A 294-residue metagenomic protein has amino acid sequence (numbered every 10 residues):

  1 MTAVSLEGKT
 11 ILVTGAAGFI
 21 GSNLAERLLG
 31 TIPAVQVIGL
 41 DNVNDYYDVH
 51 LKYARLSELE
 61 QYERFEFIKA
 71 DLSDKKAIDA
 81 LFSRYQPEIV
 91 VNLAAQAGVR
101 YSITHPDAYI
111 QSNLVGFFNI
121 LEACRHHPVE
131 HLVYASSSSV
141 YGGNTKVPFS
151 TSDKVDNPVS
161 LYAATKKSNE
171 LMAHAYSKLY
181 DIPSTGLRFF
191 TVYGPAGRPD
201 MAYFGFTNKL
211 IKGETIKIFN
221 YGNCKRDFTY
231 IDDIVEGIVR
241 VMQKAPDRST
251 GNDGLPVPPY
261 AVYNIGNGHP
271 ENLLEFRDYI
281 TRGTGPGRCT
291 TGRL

Functional and structural regions predicted by a protein language model:
M1-V192: N-terminal Rossmann-like NAD(P)+-binding domain of SDR-like oxidoreductases, especially those catalyzing
T31, A70, L210-L294: C-terminal substrate-binding subdomain of Rossmann-fold SDR/epimerase-dehydratase oxidoreductases
Y46-L51, M201, E271-L273, R293-L294: Active-site loop of classical SDR/Rossmann-like NAD(P)-dependent oxidoreductases, centered on the catalytic Tyr-X3-Lys
S73, T104, S112-V115, S160 (+4 more regions): Residue-level signal for the nucleotide or nucleotide-sugar donor/cofactor binding architecture
A77, A108, V115, K154 (+3 more regions): Residue-level recognition of oxygen-bearing side chains
V133, G142-K146, D181, G197 (+2 more regions): Proline-centered turn/helix-capping motifs that create local helix->coil transitions or kinks
V147-P148, P199-T207: A glycine/serine/threonine-rich, flexible loop-to-helix segment that serves as the NAD(P) cofactor-binding "lid"
S168, M172, Y176, F206 (+2 more regions): Hydrophobic alpha-helix immediately C-terminal to the catalytic Tyr-X-X-X-Lys motif of short-chain
